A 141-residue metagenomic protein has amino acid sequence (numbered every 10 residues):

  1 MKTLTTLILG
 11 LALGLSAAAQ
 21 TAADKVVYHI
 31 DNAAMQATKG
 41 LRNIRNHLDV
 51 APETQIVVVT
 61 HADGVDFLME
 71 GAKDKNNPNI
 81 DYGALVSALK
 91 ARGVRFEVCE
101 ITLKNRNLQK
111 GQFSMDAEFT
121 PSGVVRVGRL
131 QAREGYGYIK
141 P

Functional and structural regions predicted by a protein language model:
M1-L4: Positively charged n-region of N-terminal signal peptides that target proteins for export
T6-S16: Bacterial N-terminal signal peptides
Q20-P141: Secreted/extracellular ectodomain signature
